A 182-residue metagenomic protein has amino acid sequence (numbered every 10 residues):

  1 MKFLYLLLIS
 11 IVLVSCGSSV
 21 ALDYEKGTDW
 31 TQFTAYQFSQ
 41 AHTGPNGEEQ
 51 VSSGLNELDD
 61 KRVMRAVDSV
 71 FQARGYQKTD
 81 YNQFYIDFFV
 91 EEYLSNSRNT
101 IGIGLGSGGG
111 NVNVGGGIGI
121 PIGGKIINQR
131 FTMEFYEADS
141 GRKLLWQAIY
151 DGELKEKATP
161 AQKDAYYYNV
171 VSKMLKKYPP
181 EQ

Functional and structural regions predicted by a protein language model:
M1-I9: Sec-dependent signal peptide recognition, specifically the positively charged N-region followed immediately by
S10-Q32: Bacterial Sec signal peptide processing site at the extreme N-terminus
G17-E25, G123-Q182: C-terminal/domain-edge helix-coil "capping" segments
E25-N46: Post-signal peptide N-terminal segment of mature Sec-exported envelope proteins
W30-A35, G75-Q83, F135-L144: A short, structured loop/turn motif at beta-sheet edges
Y36-S39, Y85-F89, T132-E134, W146-I149: Soluble periplasmic/extracytoplasmic beta-strand elements of cell-envelope proteins
Q40-Y93: N-terminal segment of the mature soluble domain
F88-K143: Surface-exposed short loop/turn segments
